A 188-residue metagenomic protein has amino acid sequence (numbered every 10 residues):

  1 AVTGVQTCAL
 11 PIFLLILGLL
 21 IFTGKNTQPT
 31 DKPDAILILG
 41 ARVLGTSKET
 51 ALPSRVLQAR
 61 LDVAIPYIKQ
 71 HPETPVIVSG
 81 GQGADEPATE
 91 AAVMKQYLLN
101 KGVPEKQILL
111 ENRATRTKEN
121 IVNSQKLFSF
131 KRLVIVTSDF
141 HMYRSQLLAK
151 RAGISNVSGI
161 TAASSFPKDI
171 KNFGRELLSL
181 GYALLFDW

Functional and structural regions predicted by a protein language model:
A1-C8: Single conserved hydrophobic/aromatic residue that forms the stacking wall/gate of nucleotide- or nucleobase-binding
A9-I16: Hydrophobic alpha-helical transmembrane segments of integral membrane proteins
I16-G174: A structural signal for short, hydrophobic/glycine-enriched beta-strand patches
D169-W188: A transmembrane-helix-recognition feature enriched in membrane-embedded lipid enzymes and envelope glyco-/phospholipid
